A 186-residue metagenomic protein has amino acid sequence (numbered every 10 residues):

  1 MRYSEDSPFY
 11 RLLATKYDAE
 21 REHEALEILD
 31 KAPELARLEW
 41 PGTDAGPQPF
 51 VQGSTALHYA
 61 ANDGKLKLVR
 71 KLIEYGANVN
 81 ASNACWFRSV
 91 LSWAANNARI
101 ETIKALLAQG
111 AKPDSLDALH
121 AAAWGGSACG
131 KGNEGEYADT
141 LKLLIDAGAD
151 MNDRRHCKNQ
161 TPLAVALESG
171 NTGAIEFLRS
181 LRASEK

Functional and structural regions predicted by a protein language model:
R2-L12, Q109, G132-E136, T140 (+2 more regions): Ankyrin-repeat-protein effector appendages
Y3-L13, L38-A56, S82-V90, D114-A128 (+1 more regions): Ankyrin-repeat boundary/"N-cap" motif
L12-L13, L29, L57, L66-L68 (+8 more regions): Generic leucine side-chain signal with a strong bias for well-ordered alpha-helical environments
T15-E20, Y59-K65, W93-R99, A121-Y137 (+1 more regions): Ankyrin repeat A-helix N-terminal signature
D18-R21, L29-E34, L38, F50 (+6 more regions): Alpha-helix initiation and capping sites
E24, K67-L68, E101-T102, D139-T140 (+1 more regions): Conserved ankyrin/ankyrin-like repeat signature
L29-L35, P41-T43, R70-N78, K104-K112 (+2 more regions): Ankyrin repeat domain, specifically the short helix-to-loop turn at the C-terminus of the second helix of each repeat
A77-A108, K112: A generic tandem-repeat structural signature
